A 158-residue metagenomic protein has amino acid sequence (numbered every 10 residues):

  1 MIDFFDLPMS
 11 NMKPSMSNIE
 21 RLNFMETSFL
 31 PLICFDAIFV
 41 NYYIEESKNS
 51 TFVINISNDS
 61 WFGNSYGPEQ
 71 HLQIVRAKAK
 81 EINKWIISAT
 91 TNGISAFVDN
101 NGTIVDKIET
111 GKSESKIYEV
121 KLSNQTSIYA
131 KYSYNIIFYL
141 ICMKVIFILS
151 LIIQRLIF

Functional and structural regions predicted by a protein language model:
M1-F158: Enzyme catalytic cores with a strong preference for nitrogen-chemistry domains
